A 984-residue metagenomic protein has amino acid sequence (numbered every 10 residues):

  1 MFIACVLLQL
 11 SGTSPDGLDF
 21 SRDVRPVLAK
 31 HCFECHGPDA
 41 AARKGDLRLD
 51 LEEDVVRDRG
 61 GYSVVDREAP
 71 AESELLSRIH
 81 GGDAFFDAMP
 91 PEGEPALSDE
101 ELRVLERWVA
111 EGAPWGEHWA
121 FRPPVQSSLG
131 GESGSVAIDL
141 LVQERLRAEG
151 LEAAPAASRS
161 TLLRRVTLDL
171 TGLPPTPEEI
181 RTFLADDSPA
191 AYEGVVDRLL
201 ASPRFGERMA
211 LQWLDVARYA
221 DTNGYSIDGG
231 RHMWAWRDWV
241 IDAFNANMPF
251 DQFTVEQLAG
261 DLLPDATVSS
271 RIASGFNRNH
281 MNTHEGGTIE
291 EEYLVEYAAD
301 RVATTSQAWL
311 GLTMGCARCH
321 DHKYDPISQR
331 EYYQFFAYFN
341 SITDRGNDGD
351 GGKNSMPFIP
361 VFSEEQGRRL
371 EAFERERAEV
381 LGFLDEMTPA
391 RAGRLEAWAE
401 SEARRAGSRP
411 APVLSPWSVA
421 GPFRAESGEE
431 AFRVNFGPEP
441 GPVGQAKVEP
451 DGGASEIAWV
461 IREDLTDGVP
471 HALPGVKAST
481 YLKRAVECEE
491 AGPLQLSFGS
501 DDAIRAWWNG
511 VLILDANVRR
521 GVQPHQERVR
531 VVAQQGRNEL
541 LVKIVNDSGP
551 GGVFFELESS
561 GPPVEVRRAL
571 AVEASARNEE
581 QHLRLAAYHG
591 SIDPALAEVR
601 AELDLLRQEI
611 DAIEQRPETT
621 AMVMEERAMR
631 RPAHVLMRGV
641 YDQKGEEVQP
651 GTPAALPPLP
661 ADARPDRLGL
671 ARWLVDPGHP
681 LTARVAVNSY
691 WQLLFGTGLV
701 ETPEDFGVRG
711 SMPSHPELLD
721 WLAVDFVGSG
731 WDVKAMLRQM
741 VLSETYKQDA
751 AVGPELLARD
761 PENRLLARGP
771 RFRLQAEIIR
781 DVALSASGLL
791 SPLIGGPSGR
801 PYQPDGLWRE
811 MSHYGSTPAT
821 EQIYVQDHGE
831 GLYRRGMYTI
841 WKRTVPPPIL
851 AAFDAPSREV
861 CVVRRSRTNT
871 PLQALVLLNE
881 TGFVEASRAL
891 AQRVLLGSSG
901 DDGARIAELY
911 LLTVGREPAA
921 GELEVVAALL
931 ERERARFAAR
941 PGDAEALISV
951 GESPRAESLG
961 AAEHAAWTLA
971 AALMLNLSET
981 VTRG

Functional and structural regions predicted by a protein language model:
Q9-E144, S160-R165, T171, P175-F183 (+7 more regions): Solvent-exposed helix-loop boundary motif
L47-V55, G60, P114-S128, D139 (+12 more regions): Primarily the internal scaffold of c-type cytochrome electron-transfer domains, especially repeated/multiheme c-type
W108, A191-Q329, F335-N340, E609: Extended surface/linker regions that mediate inter-domain or inter-protein docking in multi-component redox
S133-R165, D169-R204, R218-P264, P326 (+8 more regions): Primarily short, surface-exposed interaction patches in extracytoplasmic proteins
A210, A259-L263, Q366-P470, A485 (+3 more regions): Accessory carbohydrate-binding/adhesion or oligomerization-edge regions at the termini of glycan-active proteins
V476-E487, L670-W673: Short beta-strands within extracellular/lumenal beta-sheet-rich domains
C488, G492-W507, L540: Aromatic-lined ligand-binding clefts that engage carbohydrates, nucleic acids, or primary amines
W508-F555: Beta-strand-rich ligand-recognition modules
